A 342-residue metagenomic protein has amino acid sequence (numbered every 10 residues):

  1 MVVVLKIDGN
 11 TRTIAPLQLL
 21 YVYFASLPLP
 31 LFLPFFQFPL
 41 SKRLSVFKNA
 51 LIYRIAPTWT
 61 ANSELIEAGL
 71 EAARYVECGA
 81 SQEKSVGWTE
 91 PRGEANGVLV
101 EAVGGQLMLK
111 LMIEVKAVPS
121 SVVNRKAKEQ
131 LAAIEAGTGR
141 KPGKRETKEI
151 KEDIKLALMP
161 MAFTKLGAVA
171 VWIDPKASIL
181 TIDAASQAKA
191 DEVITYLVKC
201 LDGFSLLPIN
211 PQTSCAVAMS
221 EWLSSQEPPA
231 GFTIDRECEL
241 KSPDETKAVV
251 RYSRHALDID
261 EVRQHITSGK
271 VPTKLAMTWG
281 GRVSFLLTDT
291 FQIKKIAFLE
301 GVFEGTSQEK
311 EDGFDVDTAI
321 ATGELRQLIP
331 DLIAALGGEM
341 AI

Functional and structural regions predicted by a protein language model:
M1-R43: N-terminal amphipathic/basic-hydrophobic helices that include classical n-h-c signal peptides and signal-anchor
K42-I342: Intrinsically disordered, low-complexity, charge-rich terminal extensions of nucleic-acid-associated complexes
